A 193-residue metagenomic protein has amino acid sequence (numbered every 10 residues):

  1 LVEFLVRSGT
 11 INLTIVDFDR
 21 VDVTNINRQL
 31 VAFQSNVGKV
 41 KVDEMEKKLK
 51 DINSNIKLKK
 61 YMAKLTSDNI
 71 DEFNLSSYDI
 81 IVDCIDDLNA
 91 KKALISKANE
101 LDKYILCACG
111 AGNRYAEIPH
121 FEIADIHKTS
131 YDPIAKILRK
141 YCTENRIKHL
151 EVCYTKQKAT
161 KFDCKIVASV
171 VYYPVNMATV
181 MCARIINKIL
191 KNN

Functional and structural regions predicted by a protein language model:
L1-N193: Adenine nucleotide-associated cytosolic modules
